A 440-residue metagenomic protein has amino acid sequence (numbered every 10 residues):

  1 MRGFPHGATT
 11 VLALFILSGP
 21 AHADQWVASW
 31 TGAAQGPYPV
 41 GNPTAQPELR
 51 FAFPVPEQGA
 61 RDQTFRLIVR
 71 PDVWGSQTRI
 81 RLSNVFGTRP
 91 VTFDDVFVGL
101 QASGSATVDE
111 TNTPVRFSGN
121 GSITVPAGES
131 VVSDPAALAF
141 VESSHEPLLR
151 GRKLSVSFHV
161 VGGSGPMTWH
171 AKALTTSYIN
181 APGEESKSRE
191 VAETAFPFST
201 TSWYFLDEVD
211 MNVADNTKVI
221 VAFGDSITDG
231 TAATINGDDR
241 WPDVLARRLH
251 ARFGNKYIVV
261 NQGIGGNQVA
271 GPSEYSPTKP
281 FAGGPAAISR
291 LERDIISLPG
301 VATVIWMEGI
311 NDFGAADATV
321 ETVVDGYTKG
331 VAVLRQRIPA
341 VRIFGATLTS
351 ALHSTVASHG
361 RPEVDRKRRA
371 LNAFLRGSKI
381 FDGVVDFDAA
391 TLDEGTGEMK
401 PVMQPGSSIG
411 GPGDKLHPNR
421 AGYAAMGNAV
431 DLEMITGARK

Functional and structural regions predicted by a protein language model:
M1-T10: Bacterial N-terminal signal peptides that target proteins for export
A13, A21-F223, T228-G237, F253-G254 (+1 more regions): N-terminal secretory targeting modules
W30, Q46, G59-I68, P90 (+11 more regions): Conserved SGNH/GDSL esterase-like catalytic core that processes O-acyl groups on lipids and polysaccharides
V260-Q262, F344, V385: General small-molecule cofactor/ligand-binding pocket signal
Y275-P280, I288, G314, T349-K440: Catalytic His-Asp segment of secreted/periplasmic serine-dependent ester chemistry enzymes
E308, T347-L348: A cross-domain feature marking catalytic cores of carbohydrate-active enzymes and several ubiquitous metabolic/repair
I338-R342: A short helix->loop->beta-strand "cap" motif at the edges of active sites that frequently abuts
